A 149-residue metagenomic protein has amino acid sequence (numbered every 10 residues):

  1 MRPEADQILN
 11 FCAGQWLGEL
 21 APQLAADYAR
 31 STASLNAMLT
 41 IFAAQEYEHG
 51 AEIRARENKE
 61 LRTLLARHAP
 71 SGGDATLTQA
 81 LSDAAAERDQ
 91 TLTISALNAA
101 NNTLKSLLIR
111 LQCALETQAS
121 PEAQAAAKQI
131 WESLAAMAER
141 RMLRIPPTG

Functional and structural regions predicted by a protein language model:
R2, N10-R62: N-terminal interaction modules that seed assembly of large macromolecular complexes
Q7-N10, G14, R30-S31, N58-G149: C-terminal amphipathic alpha-helical interaction region
